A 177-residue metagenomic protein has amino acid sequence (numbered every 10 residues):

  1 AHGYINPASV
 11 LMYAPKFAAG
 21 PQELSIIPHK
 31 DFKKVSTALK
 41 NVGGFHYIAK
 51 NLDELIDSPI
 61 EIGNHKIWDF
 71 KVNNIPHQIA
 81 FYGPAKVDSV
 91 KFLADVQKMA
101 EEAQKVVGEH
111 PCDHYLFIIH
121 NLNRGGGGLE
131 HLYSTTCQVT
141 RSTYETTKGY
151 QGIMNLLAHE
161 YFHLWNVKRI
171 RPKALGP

Functional and structural regions predicted by a protein language model:
A1-E61: Extended, low-hydrophobicity, Ser/Thr/Pro/Gly-biased non-transmembrane segments
K66-P177: Juxtacatalytic substrate-recognition/specificity segment
